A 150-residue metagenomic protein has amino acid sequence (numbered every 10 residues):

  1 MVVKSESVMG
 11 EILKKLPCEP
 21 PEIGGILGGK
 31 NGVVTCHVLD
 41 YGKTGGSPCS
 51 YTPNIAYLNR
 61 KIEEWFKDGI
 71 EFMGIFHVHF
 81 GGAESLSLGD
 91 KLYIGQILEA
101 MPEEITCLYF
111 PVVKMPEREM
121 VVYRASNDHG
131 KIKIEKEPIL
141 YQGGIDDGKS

Functional and structural regions predicted by a protein language model:
M1-F72, F80-S150: Conserved beta-strand-loop surface patch within small alpha/beta domains used for substrate/adaptor or ligand engagement
